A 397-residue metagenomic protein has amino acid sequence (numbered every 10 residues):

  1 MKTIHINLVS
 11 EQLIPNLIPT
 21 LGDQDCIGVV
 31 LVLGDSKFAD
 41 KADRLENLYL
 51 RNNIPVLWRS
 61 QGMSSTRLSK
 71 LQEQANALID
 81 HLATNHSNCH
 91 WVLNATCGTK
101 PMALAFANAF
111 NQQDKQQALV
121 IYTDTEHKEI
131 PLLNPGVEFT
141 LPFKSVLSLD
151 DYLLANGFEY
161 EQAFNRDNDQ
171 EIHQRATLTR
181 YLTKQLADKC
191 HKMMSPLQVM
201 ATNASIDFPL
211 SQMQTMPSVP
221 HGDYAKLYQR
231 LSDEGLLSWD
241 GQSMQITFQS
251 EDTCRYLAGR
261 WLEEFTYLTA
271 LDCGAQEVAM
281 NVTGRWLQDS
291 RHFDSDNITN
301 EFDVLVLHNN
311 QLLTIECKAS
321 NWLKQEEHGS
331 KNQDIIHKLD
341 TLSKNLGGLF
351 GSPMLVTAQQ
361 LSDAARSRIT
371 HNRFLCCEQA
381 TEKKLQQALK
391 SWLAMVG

Functional and structural regions predicted by a protein language model:
M1-L48: N-terminal beta-strand-loop-alpha-helix module at the start of alpha/beta ligand-binding or catalytic domains
M1-N7, D23-V32, P55-L57, H90-V92 (+3 more regions): Hydrophobic beta-strand segments of well-ordered beta-sheets in folded domains
I6-E11, L33-S36, A95-C97, A319 (+1 more regions): Structural motif
S10-E11, V32-K37, D124-H127, A319-S320 (+1 more regions): Short, acidic/turn-prone active-site loops that include or flank metal/cofactor- and phosphate-binding residues
N16-P19, D40-D43, P101-N108, L132-L133 (+2 more regions): A short acidic (Asp/Glu
G28-A95, A105-Q116: A broadly used, surface-exposed interaction patch
A103-Q185: Mixed-charge intrinsically disordered linker/loop segments at interdomain junctions
Y152-G397: Intrinsically disordered, low-complexity Ser/Thr/Pro/Gly-rich regulatory segments
